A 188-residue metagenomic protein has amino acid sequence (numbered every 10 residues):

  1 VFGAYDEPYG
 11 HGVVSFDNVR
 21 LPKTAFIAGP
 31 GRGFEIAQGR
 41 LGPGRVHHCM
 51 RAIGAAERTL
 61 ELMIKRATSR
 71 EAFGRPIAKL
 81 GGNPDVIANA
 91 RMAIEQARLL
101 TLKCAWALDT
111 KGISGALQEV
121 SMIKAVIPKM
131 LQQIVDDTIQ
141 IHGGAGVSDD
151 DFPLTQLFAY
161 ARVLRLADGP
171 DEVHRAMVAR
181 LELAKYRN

Functional and structural regions predicted by a protein language model:
V1-E61, K65, R75, D171-N188: FAD-binding core of flavoproteins
A25-L41, K65-L80, Q140-L157: Conserved catalytic-core motifs characterized by acidic clusters
Q38-G39, H142-N188: Glycine-rich phosphate/cofactor-binding loops in nucleotide/flavin-utilizing enzymes
R45, R70-A72, V86, R98 (+2 more regions): Short, cationic motifs built from Arg/Lys/His that form the positively charged side of catalytic pockets
I53, E57-L60, I87-T101, K124-V135 (+1 more regions): Alpha-helical transition-metal enzyme core signature, strongest for iron centers
I64-A78, R91-V126, I139-V147: C-terminal helix-coil-helix/basic helical segment that borders enzyme active sites and/or dimer interfaces and provides
G82-D85, G115-I123, A159-R165: Short beta-alpha connecting loops at secondary-structure transitions that line or flank enzyme active sites
